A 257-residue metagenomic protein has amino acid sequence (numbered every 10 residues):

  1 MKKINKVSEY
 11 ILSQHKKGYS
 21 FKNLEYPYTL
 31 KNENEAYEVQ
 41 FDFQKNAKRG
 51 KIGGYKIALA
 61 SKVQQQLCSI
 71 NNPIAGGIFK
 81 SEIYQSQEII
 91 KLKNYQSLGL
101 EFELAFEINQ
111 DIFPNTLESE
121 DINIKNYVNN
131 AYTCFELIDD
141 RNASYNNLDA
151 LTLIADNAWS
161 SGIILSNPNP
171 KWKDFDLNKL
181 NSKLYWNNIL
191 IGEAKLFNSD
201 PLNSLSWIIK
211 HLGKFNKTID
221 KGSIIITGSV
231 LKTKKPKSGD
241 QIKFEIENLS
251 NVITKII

Functional and structural regions predicted by a protein language model:
K2-D200, K235-Q241, L249-I257: Catalytic-core "active-site belt" of small-molecule-metabolizing enzymes, emphasizing His/Asp/Glu-rich regions
D42, I224, V230, Q241-K243: Residue-level marker of beta-strand positions
S204-T233: A conserved acidic, glycine/proline-rich C-terminal tail/linker
